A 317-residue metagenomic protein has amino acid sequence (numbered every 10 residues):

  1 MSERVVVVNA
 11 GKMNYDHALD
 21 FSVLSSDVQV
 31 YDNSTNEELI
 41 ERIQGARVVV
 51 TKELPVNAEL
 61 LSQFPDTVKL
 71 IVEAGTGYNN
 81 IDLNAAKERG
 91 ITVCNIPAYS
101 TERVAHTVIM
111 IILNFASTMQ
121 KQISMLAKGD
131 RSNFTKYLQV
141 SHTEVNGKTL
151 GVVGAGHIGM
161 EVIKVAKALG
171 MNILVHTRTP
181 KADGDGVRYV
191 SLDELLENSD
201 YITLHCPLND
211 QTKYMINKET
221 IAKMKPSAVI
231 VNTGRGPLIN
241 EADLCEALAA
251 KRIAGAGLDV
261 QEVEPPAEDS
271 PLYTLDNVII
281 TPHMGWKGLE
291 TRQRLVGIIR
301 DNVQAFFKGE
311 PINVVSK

Functional and structural regions predicted by a protein language model:
M1-V48, L174, F307: N-terminal glycine-/charge-rich "phosphate-binding" loop or analogous flexible N-terminal tail
A10, A155-G156: Glycine-rich Rossmann-fold phosphate-binding loop(s) that bind the pyrophosphate of adenine dinucleotide cofactors
D32, A74-G75, I91-E102, T177: Short beta->alpha connector loops at strand-helix junctions that form conserved, small/polar/Pro-enriched
N57-A58, T179-P271: Rossmann-like adenosine-cofactor binding region
P97-T149, V315: Phosphate-binding beta-alpha-beta segment of Rossmann-like dinucleotide-binding domains, i.e., the NAD(P)
G159-M160: N-terminal Rossmann-fold NAD(P) dinucleotide-binding loop
A168-G184: NAD(P)-binding Rossmann-fold cofactor-contacting core
